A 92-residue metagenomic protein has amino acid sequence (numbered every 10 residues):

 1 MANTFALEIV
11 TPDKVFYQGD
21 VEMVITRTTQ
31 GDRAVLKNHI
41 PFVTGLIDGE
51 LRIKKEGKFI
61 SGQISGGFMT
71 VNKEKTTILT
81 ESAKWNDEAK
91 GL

Functional and structural regions predicted by a protein language model:
M1-F5: N-terminal helix initiation/capping motif
A6-G91: Compact, glycine-rich, soluble single-domain proteins
